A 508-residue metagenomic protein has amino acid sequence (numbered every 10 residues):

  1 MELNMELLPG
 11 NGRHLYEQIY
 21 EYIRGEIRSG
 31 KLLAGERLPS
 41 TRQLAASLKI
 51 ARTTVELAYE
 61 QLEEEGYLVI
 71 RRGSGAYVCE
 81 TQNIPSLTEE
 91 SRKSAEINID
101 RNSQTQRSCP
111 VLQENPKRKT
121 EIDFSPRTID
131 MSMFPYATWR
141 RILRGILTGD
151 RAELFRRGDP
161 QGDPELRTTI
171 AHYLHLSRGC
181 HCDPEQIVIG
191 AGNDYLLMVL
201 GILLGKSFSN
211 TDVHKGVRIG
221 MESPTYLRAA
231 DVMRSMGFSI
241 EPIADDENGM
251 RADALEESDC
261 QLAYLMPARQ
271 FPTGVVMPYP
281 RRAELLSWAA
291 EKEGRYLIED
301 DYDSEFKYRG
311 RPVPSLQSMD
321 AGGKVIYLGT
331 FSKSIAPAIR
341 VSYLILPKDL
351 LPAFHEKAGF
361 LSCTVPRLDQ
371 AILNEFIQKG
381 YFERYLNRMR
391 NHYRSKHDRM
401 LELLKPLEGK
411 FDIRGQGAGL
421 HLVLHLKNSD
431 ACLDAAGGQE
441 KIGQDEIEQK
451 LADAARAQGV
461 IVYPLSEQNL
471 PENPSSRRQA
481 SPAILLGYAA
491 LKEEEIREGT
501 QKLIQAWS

Functional and structural regions predicted by a protein language model:
M1-I146, F155, L166-T168, S207 (+9 more regions): N-terminal basic, amphipathic alpha-helical segments
L143-E293, E305, R311-G322, Y393 (+1 more regions): Conserved core of the PLP fold type I
V188, S239-E241, I326, R414 (+1 more regions): General small-molecule cofactor/ligand-binding pocket signal
M221, P242, E299, V462-P464: Hydrophobic residues in well-ordered beta-strands that form the structural core
E222, P314-S315, H355, L373 (+1 more regions): Catalytic cores of nucleotide-enabled group-transfer and carboxylate-activating enzymes in metabolic and assembly-line
S239, R295-Y296, V460-I461: Residue-level detector of anion-binding/catalytic polar loops
A321-N391: Conserved core segment of the aminotransferase class I/II
